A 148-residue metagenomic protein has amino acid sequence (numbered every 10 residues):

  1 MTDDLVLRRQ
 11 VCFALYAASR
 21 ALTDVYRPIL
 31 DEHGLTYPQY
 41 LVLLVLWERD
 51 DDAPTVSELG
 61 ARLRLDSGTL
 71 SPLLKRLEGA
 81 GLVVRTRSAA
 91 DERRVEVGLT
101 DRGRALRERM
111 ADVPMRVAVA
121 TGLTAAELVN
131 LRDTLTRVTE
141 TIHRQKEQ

Functional and structural regions predicted by a protein language model:
M1-H33, A80, V129-N130, I142: N-terminal leader segment of winged-helix/HTH proteins
M1-V6, S88, E147-Q148: N-terminal intrinsically disordered/low-complexity leader segments
A18, L22, I29, L63 (+2 more regions): Alpha-helical linker/hinge and terminal dimerization helices associated with HTH transcriptional regulators
R20, D24-D66: N-terminal helix-turn-helix DNA-binding core of bacterial DNA-binding proteins
V56, L74-K75: Short, hydrophobic-biased segments on the C-terminal half of alpha helices that form "recognition helices"
K75-D133: Charged, amphipathic alpha-helical coiled-coil/dimerization segments
